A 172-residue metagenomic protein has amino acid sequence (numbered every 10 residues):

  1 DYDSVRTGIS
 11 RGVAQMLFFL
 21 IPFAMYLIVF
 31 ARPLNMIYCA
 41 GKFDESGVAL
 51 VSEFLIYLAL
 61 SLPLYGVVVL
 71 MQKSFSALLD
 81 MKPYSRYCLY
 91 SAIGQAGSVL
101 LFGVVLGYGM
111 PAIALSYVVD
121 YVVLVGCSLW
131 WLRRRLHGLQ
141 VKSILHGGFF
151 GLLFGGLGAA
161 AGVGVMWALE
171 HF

Functional and structural regions predicted by a protein language model:
D1-A14, L78-P83: Hydrophobic, small-residue-rich membrane helices and short re-entrant helix-turn-helix hairpins that build
G8, V13-V29, G107-L136, L152: Short alpha-helical transmembrane segments in multi-pass integral membrane proteins
M16, L55-L58, L62, C88-L89 (+1 more regions): Residue-level recognition of transmembrane alpha-helices in multi-pass small-molecule transporters/permeases
I28-S61: Interfacial segments at transmembrane-helix termini and the short loops linking adjacent helices
L60-Y90, L100, L106: Membrane-interface junctions at transmembrane-helix termini in multi-pass inner-membrane proteins
M71-L79, L129-G147: Alpha-helical transmembrane segments
K82, S91-G126, V165-F172: Membrane-interface helix-loop junctions in multi-pass transport and translocation proteins
H146-F172: Transmembrane alpha-helical segments of multi-pass transport proteins
